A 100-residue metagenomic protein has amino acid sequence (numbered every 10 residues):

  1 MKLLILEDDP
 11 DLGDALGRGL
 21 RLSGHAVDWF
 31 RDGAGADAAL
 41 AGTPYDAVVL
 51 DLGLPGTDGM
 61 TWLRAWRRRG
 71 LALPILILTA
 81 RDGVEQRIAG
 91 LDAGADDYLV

Functional and structural regions predicted by a protein language model:
M1-V100: N-terminal/domain-start alpha-helical segments
